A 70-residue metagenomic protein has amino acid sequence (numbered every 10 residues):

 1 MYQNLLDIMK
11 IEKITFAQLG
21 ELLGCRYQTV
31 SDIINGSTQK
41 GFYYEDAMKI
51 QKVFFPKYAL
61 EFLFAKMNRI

Functional and structural regions predicted by a protein language model:
M1-L22: A short, Lys/Arg-rich alpha-helix, primarily the initiator
K13, Y27, D32, A59-I70: Short, charged recognition helix plus adjacent turn of helix-turn-helix-like nucleic-acid-binding domains
L22-C25, F55: A short, basic/aromatic helix-end/turn motif that makes direct DNA contacts
C25-G41: Recognition helix of helix-turn-helix/homeodomain-like DNA-binding domains that insert into the DNA major groove
S37-K52: Short, basic-rich loop-to-helix N-cap that marks the start of a DNA-contacting helix
M48-F62: Short, charge-rich amphipathic interface segments used for partner binding and complex assembly
